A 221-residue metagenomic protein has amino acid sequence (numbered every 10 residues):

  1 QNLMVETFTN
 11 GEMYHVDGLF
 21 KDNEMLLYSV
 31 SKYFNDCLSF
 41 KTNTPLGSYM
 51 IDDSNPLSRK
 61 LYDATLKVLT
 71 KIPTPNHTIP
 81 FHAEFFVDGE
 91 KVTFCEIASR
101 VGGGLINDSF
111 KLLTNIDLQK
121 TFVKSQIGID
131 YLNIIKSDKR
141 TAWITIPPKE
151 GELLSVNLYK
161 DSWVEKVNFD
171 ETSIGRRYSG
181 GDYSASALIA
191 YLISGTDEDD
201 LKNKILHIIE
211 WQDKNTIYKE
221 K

Functional and structural regions predicted by a protein language model:
N2-L3, G11-Y14, P80-H82, K139: Short beta-strand-initiation
N2-M4, L132-N133: A short linear hydrophobic-aromatic micro-motif
E6-G11, F86-G89, K136-D138: A short beta-turn/loop motif at secondary-structure boundaries
T7-M13, D17-L69, N76, A98-Q126 (+1 more regions): ATP-dependent carboxylate/phosphate-activation module, predominantly the ATP-grasp catalytic core and closely related
G18, T70-D108, I135, T145-K149 (+1 more regions): Conserved metal-phosphate-binding beta-hairpin within the catalytic cores of diverse ATP-dependent phosphoryl-transfer
T65, L69-P73, I209-Q212, T216: Structural signal for hydrophobic packing residues in well-ordered secondary-structure cores of soluble enzyme domains
T121-K221: Peripheral (often C-terminal) accessory segments that flank ATP-dependent C-N-forming ligase machineries
